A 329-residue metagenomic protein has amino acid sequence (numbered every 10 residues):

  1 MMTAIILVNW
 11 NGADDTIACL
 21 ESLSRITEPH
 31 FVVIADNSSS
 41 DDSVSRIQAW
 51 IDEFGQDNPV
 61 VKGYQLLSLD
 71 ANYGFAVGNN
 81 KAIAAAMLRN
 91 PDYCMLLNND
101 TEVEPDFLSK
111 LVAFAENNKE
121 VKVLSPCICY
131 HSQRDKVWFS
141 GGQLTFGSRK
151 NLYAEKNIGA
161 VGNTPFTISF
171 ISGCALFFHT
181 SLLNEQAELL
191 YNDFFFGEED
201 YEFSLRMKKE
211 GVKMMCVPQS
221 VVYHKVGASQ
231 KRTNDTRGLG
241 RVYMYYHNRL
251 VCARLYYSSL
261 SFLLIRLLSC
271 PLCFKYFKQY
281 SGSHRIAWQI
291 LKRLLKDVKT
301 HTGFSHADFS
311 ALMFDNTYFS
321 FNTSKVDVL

Functional and structural regions predicted by a protein language model:
A13, S22, D36-I47, A71 (+1 more regions): A conserved acidic beta->alpha catalytic loop
E21-H30: Short, acidic, metal-binding catalytic loop of nucleotide-sugar glycosyltransferases
H30-S38, Q65-L69: Short beta-strand/loop segment that forms part of the nucleotide-sugar
S68, V77, T101-E188, D193: Acidic/His-rich active-site region of diverse nucleotide-sugar glycosyltransferases
S68-R89: Glycine-rich, basic loop-to-helix element that forms the pyrophosphate-binding segment of sugar-nucleotide handling
P91-E102: Short beta-strand-to-loop acidic/aromatic patch adjacent to the donor-nucleotide binding site
I168-I171, A175, N184-C216, S220-Y223 (+1 more regions): Donor nucleotide-sugar recognition loop
G240-H247, S258-L329: Non-catalytic, C-terminal membrane-associated alpha-helical segments of glycosyltransferases
